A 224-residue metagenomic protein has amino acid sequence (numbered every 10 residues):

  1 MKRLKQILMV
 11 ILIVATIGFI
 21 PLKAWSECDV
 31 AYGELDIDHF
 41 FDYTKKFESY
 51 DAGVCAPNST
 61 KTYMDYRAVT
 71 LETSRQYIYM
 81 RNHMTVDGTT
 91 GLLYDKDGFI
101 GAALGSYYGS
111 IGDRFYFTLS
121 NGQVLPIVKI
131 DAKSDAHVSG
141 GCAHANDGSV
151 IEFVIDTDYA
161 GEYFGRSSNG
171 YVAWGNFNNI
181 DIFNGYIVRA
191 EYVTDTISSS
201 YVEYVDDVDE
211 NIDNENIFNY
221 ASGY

Functional and structural regions predicted by a protein language model:
M1-E34, G223-Y224: Gram-positive cell-envelope targeting signals
E27-Y224: Solvent-exposed, well-ordered loop and adjacent helix/strand elements within mature globular domains that form
